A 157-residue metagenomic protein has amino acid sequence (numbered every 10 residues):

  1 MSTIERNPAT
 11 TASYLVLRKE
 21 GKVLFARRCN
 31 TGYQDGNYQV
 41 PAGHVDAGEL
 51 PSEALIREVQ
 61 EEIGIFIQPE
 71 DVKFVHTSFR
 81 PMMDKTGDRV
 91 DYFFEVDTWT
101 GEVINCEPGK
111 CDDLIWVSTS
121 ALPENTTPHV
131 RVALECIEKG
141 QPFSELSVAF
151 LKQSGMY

Functional and structural regions predicted by a protein language model:
M1-L24, T77, E95: Conserved N-terminal beta-strand and adjoining loop/helix that marks the start of the Nudix/MutT-like hydrolase domain
T10, R18, D35, V40 (+3 more regions): Short connector loops at helix/strand junctions that flank enzyme active sites, especially segments positioning acidic
K19, F79-V103, C136-I137: Active-site-adjacent beta-strand/loop module that shapes the phosphate/pyrophosphate-binding cleft
K22-E61: Conserved Nudix-box catalytic region and its N-terminal flanking loop in Nudix hydrolases and closely related
Q39, K73, F93-E95, W116: Conserved beta-strand segments that form the floor/walls of ligand-binding pockets within enzyme and binding domains
V45, S78, T98-W99, V103 (+2 more regions): Hydrophobic pocket-lining residues within nucleotide cofactor-binding pockets
F66-H76: A short coil-to-beta-strand element that immediately follows conserved catalytic motifs
P108-Y157: Nudix hydrolase/Nudix homology domain
